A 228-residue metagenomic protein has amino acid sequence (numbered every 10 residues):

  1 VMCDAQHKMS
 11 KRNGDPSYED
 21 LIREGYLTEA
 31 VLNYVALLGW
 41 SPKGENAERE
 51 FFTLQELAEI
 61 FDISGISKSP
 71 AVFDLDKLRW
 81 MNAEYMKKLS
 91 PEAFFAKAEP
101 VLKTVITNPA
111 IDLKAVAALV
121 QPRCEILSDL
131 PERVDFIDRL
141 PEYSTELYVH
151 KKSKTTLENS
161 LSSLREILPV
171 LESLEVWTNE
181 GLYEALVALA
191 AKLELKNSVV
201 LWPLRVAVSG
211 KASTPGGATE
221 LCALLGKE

Functional and structural regions predicted by a protein language model:
V1-K88, A93, P100, W202-S213: Alpha-helical recognition segments enriched in aromatics with Gly/Pro capping that present substrate-recognition
M2, K152-T155, L225: Alpha-helical hairpin
D4-H7, E59-I66, V105, C124 (+3 more regions): Short, mixed-charge aromatic SLiMs
R23, P70, D112, L193-N197 (+1 more regions): Secondary-structure capping and boundary motifs in well-ordered enzyme cores
A30, K77, F94, D112-L119 (+3 more regions): Residue-level detector of well-ordered alpha-helical segments, enriched for hydrophobic/aromatic packing positions
P91-L193: Small-residue-rich helix-loop
E180-E228: Charged substrate- and nucleic-acid-binding regions of tRNA-handling and nucleotidyl-transfer enzymes, centered on
